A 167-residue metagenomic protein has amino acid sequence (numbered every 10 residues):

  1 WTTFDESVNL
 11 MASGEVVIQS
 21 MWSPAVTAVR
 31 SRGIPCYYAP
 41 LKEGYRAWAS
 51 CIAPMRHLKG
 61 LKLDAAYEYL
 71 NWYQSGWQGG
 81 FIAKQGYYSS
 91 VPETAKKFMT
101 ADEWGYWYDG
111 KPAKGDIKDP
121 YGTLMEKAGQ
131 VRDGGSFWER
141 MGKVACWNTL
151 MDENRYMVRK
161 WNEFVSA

Functional and structural regions predicted by a protein language model:
W1-A39: Ligand-binding pocket segment of bilobal, Venus flytrap-like solute-binding proteins
T2-D5, G60-D64, N148-R155: Soluble non-cytosolic domains of exported or imported proteins
V8, A12, S20, A66-Q74 (+3 more regions): Non-transmembrane alpha-helical segments in soluble domains of secreted/periplasmic/extracellular proteins
E15, R30-G33, Y73-W77, G86 (+1 more regions): Sec/Tat-exported extracytoplasmic proteins
S23-T27, G44-R46, K59-G60, W77 (+1 more regions): Solvent-exposed loop/turn segments at secondary-structure junctions within structured extracellular/periplasmic domains
R32-R56: Periplasmic-binding protein-like
M55-D133: Mature extracytoplasmic/periplasmic domains
T123-A167: Conserved C-terminal helix/tail region of periplasmic/extracytoplasmic solute-binding proteins
